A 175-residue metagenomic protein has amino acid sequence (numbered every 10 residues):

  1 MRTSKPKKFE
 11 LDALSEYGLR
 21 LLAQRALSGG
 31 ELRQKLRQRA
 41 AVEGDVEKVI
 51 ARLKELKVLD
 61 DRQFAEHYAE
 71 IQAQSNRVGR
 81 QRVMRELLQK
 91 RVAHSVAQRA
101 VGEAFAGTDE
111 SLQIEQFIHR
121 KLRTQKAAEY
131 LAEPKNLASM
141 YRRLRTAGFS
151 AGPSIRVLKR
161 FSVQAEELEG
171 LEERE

Functional and structural regions predicted by a protein language model:
M1-E175: An alpha-helical, amphipathic repeat domain used for nucleic-acid recognition, typified by the mTERF helical solenoid
